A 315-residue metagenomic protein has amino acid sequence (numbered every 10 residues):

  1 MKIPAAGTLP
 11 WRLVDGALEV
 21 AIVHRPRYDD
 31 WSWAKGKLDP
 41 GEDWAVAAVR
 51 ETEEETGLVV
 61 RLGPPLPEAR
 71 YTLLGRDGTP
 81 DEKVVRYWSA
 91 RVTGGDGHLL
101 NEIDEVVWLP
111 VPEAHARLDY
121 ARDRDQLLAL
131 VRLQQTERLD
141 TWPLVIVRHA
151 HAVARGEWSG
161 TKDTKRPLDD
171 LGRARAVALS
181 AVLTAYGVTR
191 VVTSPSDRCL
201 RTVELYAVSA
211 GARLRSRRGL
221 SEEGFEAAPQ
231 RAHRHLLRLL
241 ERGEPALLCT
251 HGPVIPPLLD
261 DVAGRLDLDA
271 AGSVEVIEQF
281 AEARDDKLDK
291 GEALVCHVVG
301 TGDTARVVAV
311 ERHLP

Functional and structural regions predicted by a protein language model:
M1-W33, L144-H149: N-terminal strand-loop-strand
I3-G7, K83-Y87, L288-A293, V307: Short hydrophobic/aromatic beta-strand or adjacent loop that forms the aromatic wall/cage of a ligand/substrate-binding
P10, H24, Y87-R91, W108 (+1 more regions): Short, well-ordered beta-strand micro-motif
A17-V59, G156-R166: Conserved Nudix-box catalytic region and its N-terminal flanking loop in Nudix hydrolases and closely related
D29-D30, G97-A154: Nudix hydrolase/Nudix homology domain
G36, L139-A227, P256, V262 (+3 more regions): Active-site-proximal alpha-helix that buttresses catalytic centers in soluble enzyme cores
L38-P64, A69-R122: Unchanged
R234-V298: Active-site-adjacent alpha-helix immediately C-terminal to a catalytic or transition-state-stabilizing loop
